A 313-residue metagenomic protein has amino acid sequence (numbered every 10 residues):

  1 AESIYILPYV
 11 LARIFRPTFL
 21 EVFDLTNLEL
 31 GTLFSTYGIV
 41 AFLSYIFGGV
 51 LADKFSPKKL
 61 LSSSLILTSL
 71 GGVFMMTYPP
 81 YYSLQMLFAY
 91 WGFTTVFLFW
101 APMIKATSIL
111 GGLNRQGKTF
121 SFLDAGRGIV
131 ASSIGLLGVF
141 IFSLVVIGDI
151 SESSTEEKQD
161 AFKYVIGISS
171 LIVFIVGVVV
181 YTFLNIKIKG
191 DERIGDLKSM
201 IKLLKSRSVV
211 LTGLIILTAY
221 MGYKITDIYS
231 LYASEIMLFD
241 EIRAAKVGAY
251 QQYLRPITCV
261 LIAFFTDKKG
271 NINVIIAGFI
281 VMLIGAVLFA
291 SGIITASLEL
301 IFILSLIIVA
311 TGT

Functional and structural regions predicted by a protein language model:
A12-R16, A131, G135, S208-A249: Extracytoplasmic gate region of multi-pass secondary transporters
S44-S56, T258-N271: Helix-to-loop junctions at the C-terminal end of transmembrane segments in multipass secondary transporters
K54-L65, D267-I280: Cytoplasmic membrane-interface "Motif A"-like loop-to-helix N-cap segments of 12-TM Major Facilitator Superfamily
I66-P80, V281-A296: C-terminal ends and interior cores of transmembrane alpha-helices in multi-pass membrane transporters/permeases
L87-G126: Cytoplasmic helix-loop-helix junction between adjacent transmembrane helices in 12-TM secondary transporters
K118-S143: Glycine-rich segments within core transmembrane alpha-helices of 12-TM secondary carriers
G138-I147, I168-G190: C-terminal membrane-cytosol helix-exit motif in multi-pass small-molecule transporters
N185-T212: Juxtamembrane intracellular "pre-TM" segments in multi-pass secondary transporters
